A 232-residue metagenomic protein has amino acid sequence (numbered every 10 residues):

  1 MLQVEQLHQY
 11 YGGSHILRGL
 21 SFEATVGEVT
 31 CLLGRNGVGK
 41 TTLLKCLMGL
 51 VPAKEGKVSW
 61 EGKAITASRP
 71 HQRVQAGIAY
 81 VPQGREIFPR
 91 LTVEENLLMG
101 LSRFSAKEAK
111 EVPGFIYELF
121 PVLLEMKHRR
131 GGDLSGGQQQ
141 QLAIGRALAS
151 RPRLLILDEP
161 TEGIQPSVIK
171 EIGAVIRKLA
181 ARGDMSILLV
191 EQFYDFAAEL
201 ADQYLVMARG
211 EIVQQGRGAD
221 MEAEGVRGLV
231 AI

Functional and structural regions predicted by a protein language model:
L33-R35: The feature captures the beta-strand-to-loop junction immediately N-terminal to the Walker
M48: Helix-to-loop junction immediately C-terminal to a conserved catalytic motif
G56-A64, A76, A109-F115, Q214: Conserved ABC transporter NBD signature motif
A147-L148: ABC ATPase C-loop
R151: Conserved catalytic motifs of ABC-family nucleotide-binding domains
K170-G183: Helical segment within the ABC ATPase nucleotide-binding domain
